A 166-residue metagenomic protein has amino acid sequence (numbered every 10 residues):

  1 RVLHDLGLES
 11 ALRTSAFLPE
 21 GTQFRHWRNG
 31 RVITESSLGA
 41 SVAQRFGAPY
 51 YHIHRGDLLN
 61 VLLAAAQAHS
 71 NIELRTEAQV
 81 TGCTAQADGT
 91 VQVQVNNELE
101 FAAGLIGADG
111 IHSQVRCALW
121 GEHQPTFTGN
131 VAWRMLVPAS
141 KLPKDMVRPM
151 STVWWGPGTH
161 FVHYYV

Functional and structural regions predicted by a protein language model:
R1-Q67, W154-P157, Y165: Active-site-adjacent segment of FAD-dependent monooxygenases/related oxidoreductases
G56-D57, A64, H112-S151, W155: Central beta-strand plus flanking loop segment that forms part of the substrate or channel wall within the catalytic
L58, V80, E100-I111: Short hydrophobic core segments
H69, Q86-D88, N96-F101: Glycine-rich phosphate-binding loop signature in dinucleotide/nucleotide-binding domains
I72-E73: Short, conserved active-site loop motifs that form the nucleotide-linked donor/cofactor pocket
T76-V91: A conserved short coil-to-beta-strand element within the FAD-binding core of flavoproteins
